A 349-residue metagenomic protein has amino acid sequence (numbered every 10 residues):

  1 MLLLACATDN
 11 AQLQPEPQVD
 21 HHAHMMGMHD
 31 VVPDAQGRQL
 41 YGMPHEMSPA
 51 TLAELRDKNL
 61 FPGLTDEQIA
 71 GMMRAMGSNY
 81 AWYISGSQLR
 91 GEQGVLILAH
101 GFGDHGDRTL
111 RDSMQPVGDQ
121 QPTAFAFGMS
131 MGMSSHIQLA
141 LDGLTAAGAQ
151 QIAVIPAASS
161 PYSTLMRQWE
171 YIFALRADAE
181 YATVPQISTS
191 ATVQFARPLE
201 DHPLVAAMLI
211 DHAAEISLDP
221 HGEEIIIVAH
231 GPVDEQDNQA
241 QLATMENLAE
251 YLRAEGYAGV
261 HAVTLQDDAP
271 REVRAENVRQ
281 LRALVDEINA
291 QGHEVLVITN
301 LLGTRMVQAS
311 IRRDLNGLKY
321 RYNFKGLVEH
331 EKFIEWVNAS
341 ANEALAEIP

Functional and structural regions predicted by a protein language model:
L2-A5: C-terminal motif of bacterial Sec signal peptides marking the signal peptidase cleavage site
T8-P349: Active-site-proximal alpha-helix that buttresses catalytic centers in soluble enzyme cores
